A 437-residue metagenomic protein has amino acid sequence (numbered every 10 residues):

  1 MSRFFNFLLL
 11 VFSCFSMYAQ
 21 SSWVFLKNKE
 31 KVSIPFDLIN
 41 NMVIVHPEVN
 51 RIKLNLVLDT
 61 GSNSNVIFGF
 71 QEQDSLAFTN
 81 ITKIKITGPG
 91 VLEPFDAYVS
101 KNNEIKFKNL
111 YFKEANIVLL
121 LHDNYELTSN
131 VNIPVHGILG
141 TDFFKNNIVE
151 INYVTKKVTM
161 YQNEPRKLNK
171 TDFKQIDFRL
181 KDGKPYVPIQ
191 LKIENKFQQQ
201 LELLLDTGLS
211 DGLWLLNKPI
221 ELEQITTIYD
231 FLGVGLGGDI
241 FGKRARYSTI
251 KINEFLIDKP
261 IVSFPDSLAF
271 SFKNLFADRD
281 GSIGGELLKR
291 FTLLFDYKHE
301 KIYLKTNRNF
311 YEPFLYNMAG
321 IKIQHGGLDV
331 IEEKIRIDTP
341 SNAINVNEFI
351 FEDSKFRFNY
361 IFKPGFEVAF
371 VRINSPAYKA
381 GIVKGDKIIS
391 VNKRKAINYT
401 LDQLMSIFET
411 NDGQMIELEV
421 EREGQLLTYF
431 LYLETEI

Functional and structural regions predicted by a protein language model:
M1-V24: Bacterial Sec-dependent N-terminal signal peptides
Y18-I437: Pepsin/retropepsin-fold aspartyl endopeptidases
